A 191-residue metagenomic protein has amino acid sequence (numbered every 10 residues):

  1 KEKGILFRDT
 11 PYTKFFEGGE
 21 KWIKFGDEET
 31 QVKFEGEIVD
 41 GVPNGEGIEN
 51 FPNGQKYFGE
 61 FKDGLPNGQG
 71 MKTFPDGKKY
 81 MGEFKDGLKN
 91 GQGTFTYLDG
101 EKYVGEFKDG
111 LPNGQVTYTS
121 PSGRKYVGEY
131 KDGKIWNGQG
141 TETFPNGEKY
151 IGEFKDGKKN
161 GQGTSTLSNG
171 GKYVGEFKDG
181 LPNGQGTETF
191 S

Functional and structural regions predicted by a protein language model:
K1-S191: Glycine/tyrosine- and acidic-biased, solvent-exposed loop/turn segments at the edges of beta-strands
